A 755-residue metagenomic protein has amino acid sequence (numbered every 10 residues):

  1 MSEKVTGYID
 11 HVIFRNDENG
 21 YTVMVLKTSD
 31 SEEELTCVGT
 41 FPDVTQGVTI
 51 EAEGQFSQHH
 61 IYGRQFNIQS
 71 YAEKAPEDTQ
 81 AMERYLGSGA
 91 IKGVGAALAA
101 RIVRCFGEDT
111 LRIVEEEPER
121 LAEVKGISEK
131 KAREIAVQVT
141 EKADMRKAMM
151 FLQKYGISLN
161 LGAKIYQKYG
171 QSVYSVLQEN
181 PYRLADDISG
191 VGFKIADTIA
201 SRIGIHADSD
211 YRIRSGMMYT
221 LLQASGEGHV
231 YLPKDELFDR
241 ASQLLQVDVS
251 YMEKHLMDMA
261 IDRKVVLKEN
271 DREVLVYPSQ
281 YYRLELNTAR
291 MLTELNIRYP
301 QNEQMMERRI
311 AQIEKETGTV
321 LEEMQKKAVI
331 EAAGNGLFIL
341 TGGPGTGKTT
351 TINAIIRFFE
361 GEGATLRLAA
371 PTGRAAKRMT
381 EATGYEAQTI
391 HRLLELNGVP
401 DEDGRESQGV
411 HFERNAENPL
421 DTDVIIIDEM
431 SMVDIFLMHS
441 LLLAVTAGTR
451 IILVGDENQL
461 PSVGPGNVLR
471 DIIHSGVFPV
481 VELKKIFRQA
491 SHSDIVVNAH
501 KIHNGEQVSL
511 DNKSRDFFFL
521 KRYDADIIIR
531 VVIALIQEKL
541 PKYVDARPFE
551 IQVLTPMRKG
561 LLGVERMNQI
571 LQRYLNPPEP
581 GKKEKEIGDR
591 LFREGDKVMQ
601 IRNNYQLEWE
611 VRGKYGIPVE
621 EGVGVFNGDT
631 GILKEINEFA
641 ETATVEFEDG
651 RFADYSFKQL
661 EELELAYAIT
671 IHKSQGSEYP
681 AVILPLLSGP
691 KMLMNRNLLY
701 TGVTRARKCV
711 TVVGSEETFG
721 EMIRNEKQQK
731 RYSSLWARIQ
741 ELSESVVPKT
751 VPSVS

Functional and structural regions predicted by a protein language model:
M1-R308, V754-S755: Accessory, non-ATPase domains that flank or precede helicase/AAA+ motor cores in DNA-metabolism machines
V12, A52, Q600, L633-I636 (+1 more regions): A generic structural signal for residues embedded in beta-strands
R308-G336: Conserved pre-motif I regulatory segment
K326-V329, G334-K513: ASCE P-loop NTPase helicase motor core
E457-V623, L742, V751-V754: Conserved helicase motor core of P-loop NTPases
V619-E621, N627-S755: C-terminal accessory regions
